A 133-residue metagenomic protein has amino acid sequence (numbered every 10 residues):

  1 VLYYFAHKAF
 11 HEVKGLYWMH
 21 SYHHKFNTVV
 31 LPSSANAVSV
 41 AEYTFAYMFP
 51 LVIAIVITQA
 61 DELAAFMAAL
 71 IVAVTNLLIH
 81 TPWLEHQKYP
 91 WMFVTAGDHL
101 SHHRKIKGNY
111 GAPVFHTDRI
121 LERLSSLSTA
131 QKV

Functional and structural regions predicted by a protein language model:
V1-V133: Membrane-embedded catalytic scaffold of the fatty acid hydroxylase/desaturase
